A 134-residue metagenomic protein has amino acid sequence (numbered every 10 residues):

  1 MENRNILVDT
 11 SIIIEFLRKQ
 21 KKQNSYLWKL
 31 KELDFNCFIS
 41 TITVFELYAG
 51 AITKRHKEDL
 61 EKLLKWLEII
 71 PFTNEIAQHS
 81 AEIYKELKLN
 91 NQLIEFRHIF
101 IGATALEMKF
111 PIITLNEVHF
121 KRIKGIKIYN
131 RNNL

Functional and structural regions predicted by a protein language model:
M1-I39, A49-L67, L134: Short, well-structured N-terminal submotif of metal-dependent ribonuclease cores
M1-N5, G102, L106-L134: Acidic, PIN/NYN-like endoribonuclease modules and their adjacent C-terminal/linker elements
D9-T10, L47, S80, A105 (+1 more regions): Generic structural signal for small/hydrophobic residues in well-ordered secondary structure, especially within
T10, T41, N74, H98-I99: Conserved glycosyltransferase catalytic-site signature
I13-I14, F45-Y48, K121, Y129: Nucleotide phosphate-binding site architecture
F38, I70, Y129: General small-molecule cofactor/ligand-binding pocket signal
E68-L89: Acidic catalytic patch
N91-R97: Donor nucleotide-sugar recognition loop
